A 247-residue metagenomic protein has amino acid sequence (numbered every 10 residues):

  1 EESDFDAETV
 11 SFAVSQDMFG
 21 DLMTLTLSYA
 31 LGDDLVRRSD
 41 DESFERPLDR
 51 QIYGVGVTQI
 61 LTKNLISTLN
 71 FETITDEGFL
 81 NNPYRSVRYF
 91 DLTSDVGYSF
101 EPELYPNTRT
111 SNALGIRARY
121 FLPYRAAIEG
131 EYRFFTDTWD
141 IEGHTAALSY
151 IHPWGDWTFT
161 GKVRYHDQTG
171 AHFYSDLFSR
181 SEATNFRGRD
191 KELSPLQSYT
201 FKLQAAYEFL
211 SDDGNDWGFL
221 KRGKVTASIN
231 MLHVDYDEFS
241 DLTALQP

Functional and structural regions predicted by a protein language model:
E1-E2, E8-F12, L25-G32, A127-T136 (+1 more regions): Transmembrane beta-strand segments that form the barrel wall of outer-membrane beta-barrel proteins
E1-L27, L48, I52-L65: Transmembrane beta-barrel wall of Gram-negative outer-membrane proteins
E2-D4, E42-P47, F135-I141: Outer-membrane beta-barrel proteins
S15-D17, G54-T62, I66, N70 (+3 more regions): Transmembrane beta-barrel domains of outer membrane proteins
G20-L25, K63-L69, R125-G130, D156-T160 (+2 more regions): Repeated loop/turn-to-beta-strand initiation elements of outer-membrane beta-barrel proteins
G32-S39, S43-L48, D91-S99, P123-E129 (+1 more regions): Flexible, solvent-exposed coil segments and beta strand-coil junctions, predominantly the extracellular/periplasmic
D49, V57-I66, N70-I74, G188 (+2 more regions): A conserved mid-domain beta-alpha-beta active-site/ligand-binding segment of alpha/beta enzyme cores
I74-D76, L80-R119, T136-L245: Outer membrane beta-barrel transmembrane domains
